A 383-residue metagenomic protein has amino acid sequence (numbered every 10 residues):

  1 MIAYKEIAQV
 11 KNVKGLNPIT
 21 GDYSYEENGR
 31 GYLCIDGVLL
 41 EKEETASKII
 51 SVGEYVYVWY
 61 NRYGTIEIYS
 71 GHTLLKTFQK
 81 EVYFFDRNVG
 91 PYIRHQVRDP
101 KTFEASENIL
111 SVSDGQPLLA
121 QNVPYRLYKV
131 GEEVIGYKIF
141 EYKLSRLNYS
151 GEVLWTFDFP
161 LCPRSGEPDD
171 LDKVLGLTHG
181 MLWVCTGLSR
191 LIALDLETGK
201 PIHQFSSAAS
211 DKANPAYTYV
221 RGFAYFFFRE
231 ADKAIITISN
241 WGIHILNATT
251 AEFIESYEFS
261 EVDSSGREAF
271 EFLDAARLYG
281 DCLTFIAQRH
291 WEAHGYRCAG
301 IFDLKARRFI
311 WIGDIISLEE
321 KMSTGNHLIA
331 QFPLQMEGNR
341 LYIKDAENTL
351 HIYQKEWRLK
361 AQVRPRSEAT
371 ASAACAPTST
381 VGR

Functional and structural regions predicted by a protein language model:
M1-Q9, G29-E44, R62-Q79, P100-Q121 (+5 more regions): Surface-exposed loop/turn elements that mediate protein-protein interactions on large endomembrane-trafficking
Q9-T20, E43-E54, Q79-P91, A120-E133 (+5 more regions): Repeated scaffold domains used in trafficking and secretory/extracellular systems, primarily beta-propellers
N17-E27, G31-Y32, I50-N61, N88-F103 (+7 more regions): Short beta-strand elements that form the blades of beta-propeller/WD-repeat-like and other beta-sheet-rich scaffold
A46, T73-L74, V82-F84, H95-Q96 (+6 more regions): Terminal non-domain segments
L171-I192: Loop-centered beta-sheet repeat module
W241-G242, F272: Redox- and metal-dependent alpha/beta enzyme cores, enriched for Fe-S-associated oxidoreductases and cofactor-handling
R267-L304: Loop/turn-rich, solvent-exposed surfaces of beta-rich toroidal or solenoidal domains
N326-C375, G382-R383: Blade-level signature of beta-propeller repeat domains, shared across WD40, Kelch, NHL, RCC1 and BNR/Asp-box propellers
